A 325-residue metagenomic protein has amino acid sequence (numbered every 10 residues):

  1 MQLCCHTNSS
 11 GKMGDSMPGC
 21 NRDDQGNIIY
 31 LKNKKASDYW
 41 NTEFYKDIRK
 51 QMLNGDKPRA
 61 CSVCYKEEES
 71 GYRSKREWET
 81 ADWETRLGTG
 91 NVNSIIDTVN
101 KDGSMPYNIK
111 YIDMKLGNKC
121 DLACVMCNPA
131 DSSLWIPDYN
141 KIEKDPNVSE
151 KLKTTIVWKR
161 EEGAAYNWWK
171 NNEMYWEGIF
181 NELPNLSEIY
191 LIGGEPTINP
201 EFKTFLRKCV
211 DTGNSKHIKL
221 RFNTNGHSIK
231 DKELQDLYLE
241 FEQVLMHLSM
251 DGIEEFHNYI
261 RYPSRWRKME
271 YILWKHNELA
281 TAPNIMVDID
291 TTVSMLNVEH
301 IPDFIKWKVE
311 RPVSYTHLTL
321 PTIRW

Functional and structural regions predicted by a protein language model:
M1-L87: Accessory C-terminal segments flanking Radical SAM cores
M1-Q2, D102-A130, S187-Y190: N-terminal pre-triad scaffold of radical SAM enzymes
Y65-E67, C127-S133: Detector for the c-type heme attachment site
R73-K110, C120-L122, E143: Recognition helices and adjacent regulatory flanks at domain boundaries
G117, L134-K144, K151-K153, K159-E177 (+3 more regions): Canonical radical SAM enzyme core domain
E188-Y190, K219-R221, L245-H247, M286-D288: Structural preference for beta-strand elements that scaffold enzyme active sites
T316-T322: Conserved small/polar residues in nucleotide/adenosyl-binding loops
